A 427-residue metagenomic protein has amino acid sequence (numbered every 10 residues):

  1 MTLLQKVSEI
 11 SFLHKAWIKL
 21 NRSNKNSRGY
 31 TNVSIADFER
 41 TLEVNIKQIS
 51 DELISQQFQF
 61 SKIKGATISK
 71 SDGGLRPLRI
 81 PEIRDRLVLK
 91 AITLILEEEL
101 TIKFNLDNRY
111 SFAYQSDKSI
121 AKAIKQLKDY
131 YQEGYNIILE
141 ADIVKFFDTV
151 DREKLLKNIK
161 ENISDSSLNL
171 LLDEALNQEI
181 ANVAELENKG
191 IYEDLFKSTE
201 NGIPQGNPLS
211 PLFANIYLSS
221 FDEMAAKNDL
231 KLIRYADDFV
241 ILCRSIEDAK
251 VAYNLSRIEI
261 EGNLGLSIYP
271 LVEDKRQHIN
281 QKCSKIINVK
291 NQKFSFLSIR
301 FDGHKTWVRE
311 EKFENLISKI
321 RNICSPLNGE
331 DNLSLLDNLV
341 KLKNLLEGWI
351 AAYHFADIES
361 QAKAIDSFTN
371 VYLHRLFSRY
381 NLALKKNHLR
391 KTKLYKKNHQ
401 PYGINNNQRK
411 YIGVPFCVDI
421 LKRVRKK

Functional and structural regions predicted by a protein language model:
M1-V44, V424-K427: Non-catalytic, polymerase-adjacent accessory regions of viral genome-replication enzymes
T2-V7, I95-D151: Active-site-proximal segment of RNA-dependent polymerases
D37-K62, W349: Amphipathic alpha-helical blocks
E52-G73, L87, L94, D129-Q132 (+1 more regions): Reverse-transcriptase-like RNA-dependent polymerase core
L75-N105, S198-K227: Conserved pre-motif C helix in the palm subdomain of viral-like polymerases
D129-A236, V240-P270, H278, K285-N288 (+2 more regions): Conserved polymerase palm-domain catalytic core
S295-K427: Active-site and adjacent loop segments of nucleotide-processing enzymes that use two-metal-ion phosphate chemistry
